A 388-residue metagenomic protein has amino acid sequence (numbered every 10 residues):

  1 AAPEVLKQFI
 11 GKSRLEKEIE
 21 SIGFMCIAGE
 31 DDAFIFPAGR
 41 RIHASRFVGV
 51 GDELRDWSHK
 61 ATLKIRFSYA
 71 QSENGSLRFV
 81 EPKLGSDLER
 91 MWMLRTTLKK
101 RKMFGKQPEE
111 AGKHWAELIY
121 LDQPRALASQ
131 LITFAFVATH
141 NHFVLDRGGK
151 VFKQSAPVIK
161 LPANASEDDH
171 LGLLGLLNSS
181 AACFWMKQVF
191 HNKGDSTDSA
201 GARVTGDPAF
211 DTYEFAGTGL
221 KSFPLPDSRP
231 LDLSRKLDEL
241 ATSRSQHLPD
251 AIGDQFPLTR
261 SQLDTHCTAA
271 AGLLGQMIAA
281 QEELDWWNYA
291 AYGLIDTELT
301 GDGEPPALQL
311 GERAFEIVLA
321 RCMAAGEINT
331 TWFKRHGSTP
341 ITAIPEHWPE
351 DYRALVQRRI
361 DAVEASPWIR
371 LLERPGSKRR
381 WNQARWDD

Functional and structural regions predicted by a protein language model:
A1-E167, E282: Polyanion-binding catalytic cores of nucleic-acid enzymes and NTP/SAM-utilizing transferases
I10-K12, E16-S21, S86, L94 (+1 more regions): Non-catalytic DNA-recognition/assembly elements of restriction-modification systems
P37, S179, A216: Residue-level signal for threonine
I42-R46, Q130, D169-L174, A182 (+5 more regions): Short runs of predominantly hydrophobic/aromatic residues within well-ordered alpha helices that form helix-helix
V48-D52, D87-F104, F136-H140, P162 (+5 more regions): Generic, well-ordered alpha-helical scaffold segments in large soluble proteins
R55-E81, A156-E167, W185, V189-D264 (+1 more regions): Proline-centric
T97, L127-H142, F152-K153, G172-R203: Short Ser/Thr-interspersed hydrophobic loop/turn segments at strand-loop and sheet-helix junctions that line or gate
E117-I119, F143-V144, R203-D211, T218 (+1 more regions): Active-site-adjacent structural elements in folded domains
